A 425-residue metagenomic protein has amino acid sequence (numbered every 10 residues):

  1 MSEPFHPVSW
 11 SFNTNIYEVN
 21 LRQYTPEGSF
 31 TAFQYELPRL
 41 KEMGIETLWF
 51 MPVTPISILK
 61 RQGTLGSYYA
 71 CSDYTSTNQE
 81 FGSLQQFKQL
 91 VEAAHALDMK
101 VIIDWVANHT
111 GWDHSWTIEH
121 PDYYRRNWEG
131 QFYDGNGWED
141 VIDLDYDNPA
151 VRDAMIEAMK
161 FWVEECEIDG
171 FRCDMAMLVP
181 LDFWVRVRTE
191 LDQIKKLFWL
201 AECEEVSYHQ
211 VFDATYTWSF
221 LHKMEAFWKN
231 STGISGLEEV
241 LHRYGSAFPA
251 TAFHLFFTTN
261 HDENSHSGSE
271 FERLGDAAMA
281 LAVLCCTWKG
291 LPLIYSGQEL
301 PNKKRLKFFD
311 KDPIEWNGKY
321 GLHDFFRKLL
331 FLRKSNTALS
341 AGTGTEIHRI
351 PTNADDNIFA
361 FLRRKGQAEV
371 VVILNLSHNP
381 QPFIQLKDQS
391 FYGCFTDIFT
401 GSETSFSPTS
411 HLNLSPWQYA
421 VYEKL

Functional and structural regions predicted by a protein language model:
M1-W49, P55, K88-A93, E238 (+4 more regions): Carbohydrate-interacting/catalytic domains
E3-N15, R22-G28, L37-E46, P52-C166 (+1 more regions): Substrate-binding/active-site clefts of carbohydrate-active enzymes
N15-Y17, L48-F50, V101-I103, F171 (+3 more regions): Hydrophobic faces of well-ordered beta-strands that scaffold small-molecule active sites in alpha/beta enzyme cores
R22-Y24, V53, V106-N108, A176-L178 (+2 more regions): Active-site beta-loop-alpha junctions enriched in small/polar residues
S29-A32, G82-Q86, A150-M155, V179 (+5 more regions): Soluble or luminal CAZymes and related metallo-dependent hydrolases
I56-R61, H109-H114, V179-D182, S207-Q210 (+3 more regions): Short catalytic/ligand-binding loop motif for oxyanion handling, primarily in non-cytosolic enzymes, centered on
E164, D174-H254, L284, K303-L332 (+2 more regions): Active-site-proximal helices and loops of the catalytic beta/alpha 8
A250-E272: Active-site clefts of carbohydrate-active enzymes
